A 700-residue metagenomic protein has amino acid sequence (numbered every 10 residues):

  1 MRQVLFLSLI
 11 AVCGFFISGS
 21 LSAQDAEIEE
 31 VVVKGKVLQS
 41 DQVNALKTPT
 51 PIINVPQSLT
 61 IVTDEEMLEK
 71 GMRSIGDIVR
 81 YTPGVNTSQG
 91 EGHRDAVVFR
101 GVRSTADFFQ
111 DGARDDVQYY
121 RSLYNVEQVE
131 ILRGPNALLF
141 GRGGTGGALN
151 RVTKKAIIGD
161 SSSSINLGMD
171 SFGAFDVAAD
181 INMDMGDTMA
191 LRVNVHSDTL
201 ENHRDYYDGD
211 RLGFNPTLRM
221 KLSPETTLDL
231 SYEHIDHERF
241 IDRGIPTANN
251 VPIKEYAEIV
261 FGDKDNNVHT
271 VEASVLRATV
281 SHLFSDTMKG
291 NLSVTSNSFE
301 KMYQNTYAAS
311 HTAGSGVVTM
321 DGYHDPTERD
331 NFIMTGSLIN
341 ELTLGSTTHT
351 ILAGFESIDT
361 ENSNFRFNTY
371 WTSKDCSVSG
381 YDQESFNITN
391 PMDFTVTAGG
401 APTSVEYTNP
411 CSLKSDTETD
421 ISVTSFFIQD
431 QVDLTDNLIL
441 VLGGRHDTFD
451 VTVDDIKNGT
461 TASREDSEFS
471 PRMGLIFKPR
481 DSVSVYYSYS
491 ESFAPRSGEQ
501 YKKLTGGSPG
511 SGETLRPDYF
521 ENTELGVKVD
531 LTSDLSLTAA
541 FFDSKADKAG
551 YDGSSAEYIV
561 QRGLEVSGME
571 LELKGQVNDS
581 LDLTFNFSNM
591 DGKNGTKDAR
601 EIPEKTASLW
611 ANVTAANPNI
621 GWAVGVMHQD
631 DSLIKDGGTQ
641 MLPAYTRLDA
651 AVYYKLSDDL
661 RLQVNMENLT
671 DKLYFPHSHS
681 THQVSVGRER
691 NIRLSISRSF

Functional and structural regions predicted by a protein language model:
V12, T327, I351, Y487 (+2 more regions): Conserved C-terminal beta-signal and adjacent last beta-strands/turns of outer-membrane beta-barrel proteins
I28-D160, L525: Acidic, small-polar-rich N-terminal luminal/periplasmic segments of exported/outer-membrane proteins
Y124-E127, L138-P216, L222-T226, S274 (+1 more regions): Outer-membrane beta-barrel translocator/receptor signature
D198, N202, F214-L283, S296-R329 (+3 more regions): Acidic/polar loop-and-plug regions of large Gram-negative outer-membrane beta-barrel proteins
E238-I253, E361-S363, D450, I476-E524 (+4 more regions): Surface-exposed extracellular loop regions of Gram-negative outer-membrane beta-barrel proteins, predominantly
S281-N305, K478, S484-Y486, T514-S588: Membrane-embedded beta-barrel scaffold of Gram-negative outer-membrane proteins
E300, T348, L352-R480, K593: Signature of Gram-negative outer-membrane beta-barrel scaffolds
T435-N437, A540-K545, V560-D636, T670 (+1 more regions): Gram-negative outer-membrane beta-barrel transporters
